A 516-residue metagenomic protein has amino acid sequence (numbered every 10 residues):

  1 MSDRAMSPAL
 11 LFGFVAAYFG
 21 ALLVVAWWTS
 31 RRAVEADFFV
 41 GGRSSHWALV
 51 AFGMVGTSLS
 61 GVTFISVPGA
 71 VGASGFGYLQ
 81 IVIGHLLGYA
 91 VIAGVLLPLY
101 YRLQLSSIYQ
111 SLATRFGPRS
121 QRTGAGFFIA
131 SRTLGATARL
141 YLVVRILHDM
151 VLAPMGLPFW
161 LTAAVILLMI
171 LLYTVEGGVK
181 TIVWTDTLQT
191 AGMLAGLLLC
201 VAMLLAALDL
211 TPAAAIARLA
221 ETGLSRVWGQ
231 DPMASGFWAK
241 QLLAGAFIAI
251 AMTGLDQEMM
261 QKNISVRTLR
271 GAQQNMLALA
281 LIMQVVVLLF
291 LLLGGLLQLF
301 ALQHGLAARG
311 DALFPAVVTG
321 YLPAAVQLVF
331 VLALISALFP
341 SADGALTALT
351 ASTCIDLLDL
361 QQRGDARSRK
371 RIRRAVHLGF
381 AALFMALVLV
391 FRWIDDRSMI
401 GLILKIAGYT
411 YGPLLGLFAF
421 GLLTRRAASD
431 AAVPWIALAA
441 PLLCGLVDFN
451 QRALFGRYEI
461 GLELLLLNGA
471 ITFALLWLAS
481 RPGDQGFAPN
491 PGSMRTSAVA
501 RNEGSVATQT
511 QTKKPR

Functional and structural regions predicted by a protein language model:
S2-S493, S497-A498, K513-R516: Membrane-embedded helix-loop-helix hairpins and adjacent transmembrane boundary segments in multi-pass transporters
N502-R516: Long, low-complexity, intrinsically disordered segments
